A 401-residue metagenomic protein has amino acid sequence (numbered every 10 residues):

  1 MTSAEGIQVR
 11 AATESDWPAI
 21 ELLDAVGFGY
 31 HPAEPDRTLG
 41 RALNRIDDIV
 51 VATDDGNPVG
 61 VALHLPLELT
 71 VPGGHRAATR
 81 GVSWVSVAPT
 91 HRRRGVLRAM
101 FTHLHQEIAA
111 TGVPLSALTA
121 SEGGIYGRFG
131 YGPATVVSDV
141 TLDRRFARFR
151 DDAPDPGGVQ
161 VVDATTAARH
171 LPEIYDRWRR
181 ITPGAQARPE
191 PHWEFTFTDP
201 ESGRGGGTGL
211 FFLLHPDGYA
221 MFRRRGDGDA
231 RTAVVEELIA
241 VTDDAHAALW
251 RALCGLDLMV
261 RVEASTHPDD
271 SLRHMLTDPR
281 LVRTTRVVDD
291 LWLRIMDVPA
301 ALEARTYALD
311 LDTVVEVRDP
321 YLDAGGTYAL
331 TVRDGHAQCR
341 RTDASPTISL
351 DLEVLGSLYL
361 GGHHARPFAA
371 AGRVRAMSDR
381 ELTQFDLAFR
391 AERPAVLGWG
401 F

Functional and structural regions predicted by a protein language model:
T2-E5, T13, P72, D152-F401: Intrinsically disordered, low-complexity, positively biased terminal segments
V9-P18, D24, P35-L39, G95: Hydrophobic, small-residue-rich alpha-helical packing segments that form membrane-like cores
G27-P72, G184-L210: Active-site rim helix/loop that mediates acceptor-substrate recognition in acyltransferases
V51, N57-P66, G81, S86 (+2 more regions): Conserved beta-strand in the GNAT
A62-L65, T70-R76, A88, R93-R94 (+1 more regions): An N-terminal, globular interaction/scaffold subdomain
W84-V87, R93-Q106, D243-C254: Conserved acetyl-CoA-binding loop-helix of GNAT-fold acetyltransferases
A109-P114, T119-V140, D269-T284: Conserved active-site alpha-helix within GNAT-family acetyltransferase domains
